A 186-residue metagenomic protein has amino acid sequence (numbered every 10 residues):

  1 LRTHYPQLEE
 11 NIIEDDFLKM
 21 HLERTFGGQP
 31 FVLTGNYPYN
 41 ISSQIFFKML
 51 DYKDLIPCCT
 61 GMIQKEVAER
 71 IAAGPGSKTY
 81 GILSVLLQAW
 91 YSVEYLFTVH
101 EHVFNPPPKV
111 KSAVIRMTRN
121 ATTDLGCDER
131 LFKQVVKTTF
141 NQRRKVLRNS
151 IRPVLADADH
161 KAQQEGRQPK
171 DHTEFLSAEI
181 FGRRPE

Functional and structural regions predicted by a protein language model:
L1-T138, K170, F175: Catalytic cores of RNA-modifying enzymes
R119, V136-E186: C-terminal lobe and adjacent flexible extensions of AdoMet/dcAdoMet transferase-like proteins
